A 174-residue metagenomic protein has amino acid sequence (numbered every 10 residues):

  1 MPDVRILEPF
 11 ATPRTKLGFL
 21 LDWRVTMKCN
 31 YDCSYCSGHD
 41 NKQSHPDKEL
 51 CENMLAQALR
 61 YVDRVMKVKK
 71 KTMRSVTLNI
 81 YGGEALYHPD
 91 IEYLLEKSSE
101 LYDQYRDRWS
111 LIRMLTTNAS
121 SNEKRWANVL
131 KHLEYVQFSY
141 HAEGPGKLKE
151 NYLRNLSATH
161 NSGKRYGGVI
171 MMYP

Functional and structural regions predicted by a protein language model:
M1-D22, V68-T72: N-terminal [4Fe-4S]-dependent radical SAM core
M1-P13, Y35-S37, S110, L133-Y135: Short charge-dense sequence patches
F10-N53: Canonical Radical SAM [4Fe-4S] cluster-binding loop centered on the CxxxCxxC motif and its immediate flanking residues
L55-N79, H88-P174: Radical SAM/AdoMet-radical enzyme domain recognition
G82-G83: Active-site beta-strand/loop signature of hydrolases that rely on acidic residues for catalysis
